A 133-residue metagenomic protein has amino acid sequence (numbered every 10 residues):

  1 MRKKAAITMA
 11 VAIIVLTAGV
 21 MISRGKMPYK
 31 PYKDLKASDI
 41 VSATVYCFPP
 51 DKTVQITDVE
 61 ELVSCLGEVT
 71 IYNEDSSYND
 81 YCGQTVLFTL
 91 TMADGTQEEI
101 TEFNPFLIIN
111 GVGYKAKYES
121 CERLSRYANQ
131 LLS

Functional and structural regions predicted by a protein language model:
R2-S133: Function-determining sites in protein domains
